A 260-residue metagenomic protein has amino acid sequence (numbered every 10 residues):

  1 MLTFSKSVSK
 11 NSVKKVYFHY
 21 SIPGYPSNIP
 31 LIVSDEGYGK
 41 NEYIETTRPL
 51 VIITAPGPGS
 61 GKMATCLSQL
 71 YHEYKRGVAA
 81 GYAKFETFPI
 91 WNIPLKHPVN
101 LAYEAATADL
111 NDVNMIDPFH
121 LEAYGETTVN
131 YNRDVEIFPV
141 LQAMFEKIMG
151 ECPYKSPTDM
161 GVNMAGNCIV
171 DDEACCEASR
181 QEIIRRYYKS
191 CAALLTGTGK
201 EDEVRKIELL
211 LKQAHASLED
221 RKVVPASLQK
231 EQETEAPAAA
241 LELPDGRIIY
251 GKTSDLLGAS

Functional and structural regions predicted by a protein language model:
M1-I53, Q69-R221, A226-L228, A236 (+1 more regions): Flexible phosphate-sensing "switch/lid" loops adjacent to ATP/NTP-binding sites across phosphate-transfer
L50-P58, L241, I248-K252: Short glycine-rich or small-residue beta-strand-to-loop segments that form or flank ligand, phosphate, metal/Fe-S
G61-K62: Conserved lysine of the Walker
T65: Hydrophobic positions on the alpha1 helix immediately C-terminal to the Walker A/P-loop
L228, K252-T253: Short secondary-structure capping micro-motifs at structural edges
Q232: Active-site region of chymotrypsin-like
L256-S260: A short, polar/charged loop-to-alpha-helix boundary motif
